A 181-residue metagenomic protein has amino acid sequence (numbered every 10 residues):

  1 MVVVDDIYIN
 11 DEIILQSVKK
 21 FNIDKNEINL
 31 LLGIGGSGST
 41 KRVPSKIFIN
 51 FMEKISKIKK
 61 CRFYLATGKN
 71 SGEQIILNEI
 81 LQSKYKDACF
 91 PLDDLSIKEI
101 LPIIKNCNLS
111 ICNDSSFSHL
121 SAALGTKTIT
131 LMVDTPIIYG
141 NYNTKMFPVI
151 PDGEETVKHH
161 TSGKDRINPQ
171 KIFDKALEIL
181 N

Functional and structural regions predicted by a protein language model:
M1-K41, S45: Mid-sequence helix-capping/hinge segment at a functional interface
D6, T40, L92, T161-K164: Pocket-edge positions in alpha/beta enzyme catalytic cores
I9-E12, S96-I100, G153-K158: A short acidic, often aromatic-flanked loop/helix-cap motif at beta-alpha or helix-coil junctions that lines enzyme
K20-F21, I103, K175: CheY-like receiver
G35-S37, G68, G140: Short strand-loop junctions, especially beta-strand C-caps/beta-turns that link beta-sheets to coils or alpha-helices
I47-V133: Donor-binding and catalytic core of enzymes assembling or modifying cell-surface/extracellular glycoconjugates
H119-N181: Nucleotide-sugar donor-binding patch of glycosyltransferase catalytic domains
